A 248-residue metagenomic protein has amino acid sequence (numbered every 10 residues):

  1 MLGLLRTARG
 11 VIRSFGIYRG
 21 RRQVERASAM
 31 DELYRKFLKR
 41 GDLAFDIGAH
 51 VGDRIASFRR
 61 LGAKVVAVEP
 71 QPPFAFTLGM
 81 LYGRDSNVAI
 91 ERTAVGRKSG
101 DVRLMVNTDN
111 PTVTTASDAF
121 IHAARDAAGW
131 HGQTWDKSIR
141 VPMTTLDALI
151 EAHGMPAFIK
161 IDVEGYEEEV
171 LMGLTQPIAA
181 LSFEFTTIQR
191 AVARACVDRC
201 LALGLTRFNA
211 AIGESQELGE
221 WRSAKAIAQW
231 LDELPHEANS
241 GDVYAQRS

Functional and structural regions predicted by a protein language model:
M1-S248: Phosphate/nucleotide-binding beta-alpha loop and adjacent structural elements of enzyme active sites
